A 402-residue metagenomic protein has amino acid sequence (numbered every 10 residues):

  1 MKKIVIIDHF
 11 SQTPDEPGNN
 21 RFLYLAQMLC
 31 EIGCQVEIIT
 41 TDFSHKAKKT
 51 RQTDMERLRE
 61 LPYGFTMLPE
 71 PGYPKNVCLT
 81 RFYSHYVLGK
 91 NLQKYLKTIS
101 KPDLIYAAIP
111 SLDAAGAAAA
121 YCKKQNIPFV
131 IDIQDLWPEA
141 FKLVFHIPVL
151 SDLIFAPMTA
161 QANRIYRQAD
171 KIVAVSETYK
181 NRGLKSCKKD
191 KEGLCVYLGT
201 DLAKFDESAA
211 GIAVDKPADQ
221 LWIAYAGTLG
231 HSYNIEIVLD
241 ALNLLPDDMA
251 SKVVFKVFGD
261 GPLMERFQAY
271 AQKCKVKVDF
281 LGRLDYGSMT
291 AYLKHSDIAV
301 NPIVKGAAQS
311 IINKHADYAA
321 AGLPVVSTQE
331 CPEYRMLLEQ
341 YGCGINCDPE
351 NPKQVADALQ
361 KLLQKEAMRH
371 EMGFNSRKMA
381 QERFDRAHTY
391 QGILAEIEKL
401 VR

Functional and structural regions predicted by a protein language model:
M1-E60, L198, D240-D247: N-terminal subdomain of nucleotide-sugar transferases
V5, D215-N243, K256: Conserved donor-binding/catalytic core segment of Leloir-type glycosyltransferases
Q93-K94, G116, A120-K124, D152-I172: Membrane-proximal helix-turn-helix segments that form the acceptor-binding/catalytic region of lipid-linked
T178, G199: Carbohydrate-associated surface elements
Y233, D285-Y292, A299-A319, V326-M336: Nucleotide-sugar-dependent
A250, E265-T290: Nucleotide-activated donor-binding/catalytic signature segment of Leloir-type glycosyltransferases, i.e., the conserved
R335-Q360, M368: Change "using UDP/GDP/dTDP sugars" to "using nucleotide sugars
K361, M368-R383: A short, well-ordered alpha-helix in the C-terminal region of glycosyltransferases
